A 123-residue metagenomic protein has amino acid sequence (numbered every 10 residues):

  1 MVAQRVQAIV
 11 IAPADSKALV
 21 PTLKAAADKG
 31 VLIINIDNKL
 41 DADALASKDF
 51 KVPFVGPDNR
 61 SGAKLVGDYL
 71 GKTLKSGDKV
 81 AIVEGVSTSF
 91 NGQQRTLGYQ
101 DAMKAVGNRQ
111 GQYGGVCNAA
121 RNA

Functional and structural regions predicted by a protein language model:
M1-A123: A residue-level marker of the well-folded mature domains of exported/periplasmic proteins
